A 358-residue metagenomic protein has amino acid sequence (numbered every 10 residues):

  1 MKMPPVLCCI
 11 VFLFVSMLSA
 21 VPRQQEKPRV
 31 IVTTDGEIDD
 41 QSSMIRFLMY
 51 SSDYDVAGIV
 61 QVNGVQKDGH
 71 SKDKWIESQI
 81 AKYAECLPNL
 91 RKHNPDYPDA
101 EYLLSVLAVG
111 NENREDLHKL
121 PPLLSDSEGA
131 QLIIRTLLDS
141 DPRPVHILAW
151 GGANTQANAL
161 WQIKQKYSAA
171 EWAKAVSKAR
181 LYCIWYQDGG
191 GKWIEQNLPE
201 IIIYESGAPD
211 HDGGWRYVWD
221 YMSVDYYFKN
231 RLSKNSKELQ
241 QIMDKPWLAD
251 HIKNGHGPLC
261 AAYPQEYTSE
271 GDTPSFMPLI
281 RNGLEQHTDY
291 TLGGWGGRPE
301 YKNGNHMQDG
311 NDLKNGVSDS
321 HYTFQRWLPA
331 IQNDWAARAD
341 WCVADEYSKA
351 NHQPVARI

Functional and structural regions predicted by a protein language model:
M1-C8: Bacterial N-terminal signal peptides that target proteins for export
V11-A20: Hydrophobic h-region of N-terminal signal peptides that target proteins for export in Gram-negative bacteria
V21-I358: N-terminal acidic, glycine/proline-rich low-complexity segments
